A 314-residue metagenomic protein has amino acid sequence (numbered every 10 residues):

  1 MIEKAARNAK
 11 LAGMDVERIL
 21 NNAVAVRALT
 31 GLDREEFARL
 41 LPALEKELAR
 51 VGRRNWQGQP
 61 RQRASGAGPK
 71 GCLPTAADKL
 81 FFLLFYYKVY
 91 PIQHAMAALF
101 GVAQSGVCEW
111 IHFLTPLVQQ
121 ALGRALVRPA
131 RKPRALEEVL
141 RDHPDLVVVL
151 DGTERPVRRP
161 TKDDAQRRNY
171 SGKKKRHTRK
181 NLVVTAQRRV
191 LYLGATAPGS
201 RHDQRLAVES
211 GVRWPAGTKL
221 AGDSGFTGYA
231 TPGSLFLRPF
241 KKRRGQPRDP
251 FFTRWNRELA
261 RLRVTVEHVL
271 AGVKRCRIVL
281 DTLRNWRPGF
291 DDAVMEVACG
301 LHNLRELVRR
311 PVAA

Functional and structural regions predicted by a protein language model:
M1-P74, G228, R310-A314: Charged, often Cys/His-bearing segments associated with DNA-binding zinc-finger transcription factors
A28, K70, L84, A195 (+1 more regions): Conserved short-loop catalytic and cofactor-binding motifs
T30, C72, Y86, A97 (+1 more regions): Short, charged/polar micro-motifs that form catalytic or ligand-binding hotspots
E36, L44-N55, Y90, V118 (+3 more regions): Short amphipathic alpha-helical segments enriched in hydrophobics
G66-G71, L83, R134-E137, K180: Short, charged beta->alpha transition segments
T75-Y90: Short, amphipathic alpha-helical "recognition" segments used to contact nucleic acids or chromatin
A95-Q120, R124-A314: Short, well-ordered secondary-structure "scaffold" segments embedded in the functional core of diverse domains
